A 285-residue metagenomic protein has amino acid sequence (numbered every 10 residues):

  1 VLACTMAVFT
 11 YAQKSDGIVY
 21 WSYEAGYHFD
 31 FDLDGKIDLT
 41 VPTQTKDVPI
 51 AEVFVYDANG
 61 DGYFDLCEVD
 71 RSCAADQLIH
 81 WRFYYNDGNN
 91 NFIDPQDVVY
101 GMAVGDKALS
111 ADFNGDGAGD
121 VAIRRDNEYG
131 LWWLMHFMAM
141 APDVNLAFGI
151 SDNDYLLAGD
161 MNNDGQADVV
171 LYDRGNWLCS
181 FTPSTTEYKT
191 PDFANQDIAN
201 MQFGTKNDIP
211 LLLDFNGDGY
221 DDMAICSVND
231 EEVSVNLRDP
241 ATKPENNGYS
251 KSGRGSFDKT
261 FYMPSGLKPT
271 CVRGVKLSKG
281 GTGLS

Functional and structural regions predicted by a protein language model:
V1-A7: Bacterial N-terminal signal peptides
V8-A12: Sec/Tat signal peptide C-region and signal peptidase I cleavage site
Q13-S285: Trp/Gly-enriched beta-strand/coil motifs that build multi-repeat beta-propeller-like domains and related W-rich binding
